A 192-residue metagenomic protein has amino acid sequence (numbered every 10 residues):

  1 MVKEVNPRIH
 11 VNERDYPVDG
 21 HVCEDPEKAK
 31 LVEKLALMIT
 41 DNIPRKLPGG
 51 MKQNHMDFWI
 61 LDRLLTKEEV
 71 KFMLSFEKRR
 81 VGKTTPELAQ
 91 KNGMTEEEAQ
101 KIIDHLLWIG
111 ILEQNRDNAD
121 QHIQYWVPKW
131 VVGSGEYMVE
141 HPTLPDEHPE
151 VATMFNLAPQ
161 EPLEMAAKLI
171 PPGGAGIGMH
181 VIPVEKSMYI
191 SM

Functional and structural regions predicted by a protein language model:
V2-F58: Long, low-complexity, charged/polar intrinsically disordered regions in eukaryotic proteins
R63-V70: Short helix-coil-helix linker/hinge
M73-L74: Hydrophobic residues on short alpha-helical segments
R79-N92: Short acidic, hydrophobic short linear motifs in intrinsically disordered regions
N92-W108: Short amphipathic alpha-helical interaction segments
L107-N118: A short, conserved structural fragment
Q121-P162: Short, amphipathic alpha-helical interaction segments positioned at domain boundaries
P149-M192: Long, Pro/Ser/Thr-rich low-complexity/intrinsically disordered regulatory tracts in eukaryotic proteins
